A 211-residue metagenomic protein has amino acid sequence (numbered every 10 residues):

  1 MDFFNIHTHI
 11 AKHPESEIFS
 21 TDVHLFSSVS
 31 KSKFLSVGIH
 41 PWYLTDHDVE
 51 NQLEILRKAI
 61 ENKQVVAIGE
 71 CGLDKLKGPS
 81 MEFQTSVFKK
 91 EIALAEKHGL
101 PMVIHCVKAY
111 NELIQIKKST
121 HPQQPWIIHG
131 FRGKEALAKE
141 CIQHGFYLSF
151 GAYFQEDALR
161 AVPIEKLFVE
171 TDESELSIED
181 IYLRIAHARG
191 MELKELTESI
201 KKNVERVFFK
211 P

Functional and structural regions predicted by a protein language model:
M1-P211: Mid-domain alpha/beta scaffold segments of enzyme catalytic cores
